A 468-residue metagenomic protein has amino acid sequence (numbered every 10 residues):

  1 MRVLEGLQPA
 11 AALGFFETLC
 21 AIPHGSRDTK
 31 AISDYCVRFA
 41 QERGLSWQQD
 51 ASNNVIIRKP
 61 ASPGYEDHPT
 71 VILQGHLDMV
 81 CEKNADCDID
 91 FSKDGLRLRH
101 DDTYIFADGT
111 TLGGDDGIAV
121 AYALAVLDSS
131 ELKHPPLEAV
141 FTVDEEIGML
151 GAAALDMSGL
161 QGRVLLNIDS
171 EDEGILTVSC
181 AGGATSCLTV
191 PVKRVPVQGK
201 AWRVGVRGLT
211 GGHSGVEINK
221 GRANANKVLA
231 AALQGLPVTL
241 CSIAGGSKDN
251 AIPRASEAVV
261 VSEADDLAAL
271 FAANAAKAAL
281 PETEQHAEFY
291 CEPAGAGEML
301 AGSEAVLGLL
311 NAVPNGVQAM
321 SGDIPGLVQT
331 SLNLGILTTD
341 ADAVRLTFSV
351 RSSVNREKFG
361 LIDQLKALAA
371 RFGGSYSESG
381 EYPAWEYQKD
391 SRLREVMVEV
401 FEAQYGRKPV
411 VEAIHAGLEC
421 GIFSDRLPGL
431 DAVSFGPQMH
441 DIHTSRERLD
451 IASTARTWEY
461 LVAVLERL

Functional and structural regions predicted by a protein language model:
R2-T103: Acidic/His- and Gly-rich active-site-bordering loop/insert found across diverse amide/peptide-bond hydrolases
A12, Q329-S331, G335-D342, S349 (+1 more regions): Zn-dependent metallopeptidase/amidohydrolase metal-coordination segment
Y65-R163, T185, Q198-A201, N315-G316 (+3 more regions): Active-site metal-coordination/substrate-binding segment of hydrolases, especially metallo-dependent peptidases
L77-M79, V140-G148, D169-E173, T210 (+2 more regions): Acidic, glycine-rich active-site loops and adjacent beta-strand->loop/helix elements that engage anionic groups
D101-F106, E146-I147, A152-R351: Midchain, well-structured core segments that form catalytic/ion-binding scaffolds
S158, G221-L236, A264, E304-N311 (+4 more regions): His/Asp/Glu-rich mid-to-C-terminal helical/loop segments that flank catalytic regions of hydrolases
R222-A244, Y387-L430: Active-site-adjacent substrate-binding region of metalloamidase/peptidase-like peptide-processing proteins
L327-A416: Substrate-recognition/cap regions that form aromatic- and gly/pro-loop-enriched pockets for small-molecule ligands
